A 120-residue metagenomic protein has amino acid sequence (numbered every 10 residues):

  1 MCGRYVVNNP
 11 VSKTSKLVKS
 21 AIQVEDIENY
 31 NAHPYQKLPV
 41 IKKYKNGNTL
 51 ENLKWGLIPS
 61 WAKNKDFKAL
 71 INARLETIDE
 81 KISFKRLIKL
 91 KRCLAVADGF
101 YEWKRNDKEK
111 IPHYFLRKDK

Functional and structural regions predicted by a protein language model:
M1-K120: Short linear sequence motif anchored by a di-proline
